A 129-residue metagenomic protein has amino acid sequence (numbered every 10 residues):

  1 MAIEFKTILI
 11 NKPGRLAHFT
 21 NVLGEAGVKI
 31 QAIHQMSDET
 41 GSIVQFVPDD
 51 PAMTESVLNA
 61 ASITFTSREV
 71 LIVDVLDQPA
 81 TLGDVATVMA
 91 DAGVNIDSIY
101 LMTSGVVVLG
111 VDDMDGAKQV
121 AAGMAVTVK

Functional and structural regions predicted by a protein language model:
M1-K129: A conserved regulatory-domain signal marking ACT and ACT-like small-molecule sensing domains and adjacent regulatory
